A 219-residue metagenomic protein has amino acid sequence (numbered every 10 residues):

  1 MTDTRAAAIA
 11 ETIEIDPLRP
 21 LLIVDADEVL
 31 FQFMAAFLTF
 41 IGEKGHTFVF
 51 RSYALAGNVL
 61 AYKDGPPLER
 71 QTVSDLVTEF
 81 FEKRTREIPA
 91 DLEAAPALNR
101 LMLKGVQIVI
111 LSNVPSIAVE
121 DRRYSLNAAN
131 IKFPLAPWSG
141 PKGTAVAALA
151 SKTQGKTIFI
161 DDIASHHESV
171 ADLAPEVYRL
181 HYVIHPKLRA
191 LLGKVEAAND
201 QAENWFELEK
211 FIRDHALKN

Functional and structural regions predicted by a protein language model:
T2-Q71: Active-site neighborhood of HAD-like aspartate-dependent phosphohydrolases
I13-E14, V146-K152, E207-N219: Short amphipathic alpha-helix with an adjacent loop that forms part of the alpha/beta core around
D16-P17, L103-V106, A150-K156: Glycine-rich phosphate-binding loop signature in dinucleotide/nucleotide-binding domains
P67-R70, E79-V109, S116-D121: Short, acidic loop-to-helix structural element flanking the phosphoryl-transfer center in phosphate-processing enzymes
P115-I158, A164-L173: Substrate-recognition "cap/lid" segment bordering the active-site pocket of phosphatases
P134-G140, A197-E207: Short acidic-hydrophobic, aromatic-tinged amphipathic segments that line or gate anion-handling sites
T144-A147, L188-A197, F211-R213: Short, charged, surface-exposed secondary-structure boundary motifs
I158-E203: Acidic, Mg2+-coordinating phosphoryl-transfer loop and its flanking beta/alpha structural elements, shared across
